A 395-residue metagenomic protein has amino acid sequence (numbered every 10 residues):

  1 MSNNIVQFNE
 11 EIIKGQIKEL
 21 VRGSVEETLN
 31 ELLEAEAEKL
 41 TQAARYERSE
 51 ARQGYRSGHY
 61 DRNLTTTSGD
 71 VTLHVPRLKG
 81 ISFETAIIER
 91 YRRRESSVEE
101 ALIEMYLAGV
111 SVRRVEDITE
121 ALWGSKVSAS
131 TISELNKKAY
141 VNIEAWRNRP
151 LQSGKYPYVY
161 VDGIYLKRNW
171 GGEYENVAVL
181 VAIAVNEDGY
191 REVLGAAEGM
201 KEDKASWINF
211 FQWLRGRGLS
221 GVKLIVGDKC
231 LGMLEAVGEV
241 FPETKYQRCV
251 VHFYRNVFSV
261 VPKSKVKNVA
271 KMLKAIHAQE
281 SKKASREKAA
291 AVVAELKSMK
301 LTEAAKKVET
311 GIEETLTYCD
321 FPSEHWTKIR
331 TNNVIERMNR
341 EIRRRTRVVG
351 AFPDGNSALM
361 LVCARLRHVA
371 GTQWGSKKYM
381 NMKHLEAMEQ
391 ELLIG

Functional and structural regions predicted by a protein language model:
M1-E89, K167: Short, conserved DNA-binding cores of transcription-related domains
M1-V6, A35-E38, Q42-A43, L107 (+1 more regions): Acidic/histidine-rich catalytic cores and adjacent linkers of DNA breakage/strand-transfer/modification proteins
H74-K79, I87-R92, S125-K126, T131-V226 (+5 more regions): RNase H-like nuclease fold core
E84, V257-A291: Metal-dependent DNA phosphodiester-chemistry modules and their immediately adjacent helices/loops in DNA-processing
S97-G109: Short, amphipathic alpha-helical "recognition" segments used to contact nucleic acids or chromatin
R113-G124: DNA-recognition alpha helix
L224-L231, A236-M272: Conserved beta-strand -> loop -> alpha-helix junction used to position metal-binding or nucleic-acid-contacting
